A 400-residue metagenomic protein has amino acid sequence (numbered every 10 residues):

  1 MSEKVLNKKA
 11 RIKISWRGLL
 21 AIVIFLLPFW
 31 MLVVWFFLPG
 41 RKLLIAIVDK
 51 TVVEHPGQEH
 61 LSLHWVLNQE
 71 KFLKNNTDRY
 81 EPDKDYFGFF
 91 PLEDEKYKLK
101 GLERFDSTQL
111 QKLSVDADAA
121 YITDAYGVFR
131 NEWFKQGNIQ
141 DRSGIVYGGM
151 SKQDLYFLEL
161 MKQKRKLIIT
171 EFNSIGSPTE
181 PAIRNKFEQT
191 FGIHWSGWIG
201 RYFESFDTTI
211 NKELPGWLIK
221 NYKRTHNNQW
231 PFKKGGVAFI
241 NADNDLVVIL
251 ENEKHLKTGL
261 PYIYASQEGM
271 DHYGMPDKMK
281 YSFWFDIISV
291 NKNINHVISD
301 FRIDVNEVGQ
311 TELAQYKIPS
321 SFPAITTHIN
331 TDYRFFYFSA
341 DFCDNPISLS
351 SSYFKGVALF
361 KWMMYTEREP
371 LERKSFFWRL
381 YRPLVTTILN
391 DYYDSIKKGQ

Functional and structural regions predicted by a protein language model:
K4-G88, Q267-Q400: Extracellular ligand-binding/catalytic regions of CAZymes and related secreted enzymes and adhesion modules
K42-I45, V115-A119, Q163-I169, Y333-R334: Loop/turn elements at helix/coil->beta-strand transitions in domains of secreted/extracellular proteins
V48-K50, A117-G137, E171-N173, Y337-N345: Short loop/turn segments at strand-loop or loop-helix junctions that form parts of catalytic or ligand-binding pockets
F72-E159: Post-signal peptide N-terminal segment of secreted/secretory-pathway proteins
D94, S107-T108, K112-D116, R130 (+4 more regions): Extracytosolic and intramembrane catalytic regions of membrane-associated proteins in envelope/secretory systems
E95-L102, A120, F172-P178, Y222-K234 (+2 more regions): A broadly tuned preference for mixed-charge, low-complexity surface segments
W133-I145, G149-P276: A glycine-rich, often tryptophan-bearing local segment used as a flexible ligand/cofactor-contacting loop or short
